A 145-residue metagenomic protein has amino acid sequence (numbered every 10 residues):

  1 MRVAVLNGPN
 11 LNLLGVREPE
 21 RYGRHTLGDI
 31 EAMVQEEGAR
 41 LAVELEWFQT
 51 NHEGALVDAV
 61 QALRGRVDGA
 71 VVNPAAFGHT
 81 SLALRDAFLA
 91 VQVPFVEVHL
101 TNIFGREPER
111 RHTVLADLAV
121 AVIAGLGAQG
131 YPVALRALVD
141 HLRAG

Functional and structural regions predicted by a protein language model:
M1-V3: Extreme N-terminal starter segment of soluble prokaryotic enzymes
P9-L11, A75-G78, T101-I103: Short glycine-rich anion-binding loops that position phosphate/pyrophosphate groups of nucleotides and phosphorylated
L14-G28: Glycine- and acidic-residue-enriched helix-capping/strand-helix junction motifs
E44-G54: Short beta->alpha junction loops
E46, G105-G145: Short, glycine-/small-residue-rich phosphate/pyrophosphate-handling segment
L63-A70: Short acidic/histidine-rich motifs immediately flanking catalytic phosphotransfer sites in two-component signaling
S81-A90: Short Gly/Thr/Asp-enriched flexible loops that form oxyanion-binding sites at enzyme active sites
L89-G105: Short, acidic/small-residue loops that bind anionic groups at enzyme active sites
